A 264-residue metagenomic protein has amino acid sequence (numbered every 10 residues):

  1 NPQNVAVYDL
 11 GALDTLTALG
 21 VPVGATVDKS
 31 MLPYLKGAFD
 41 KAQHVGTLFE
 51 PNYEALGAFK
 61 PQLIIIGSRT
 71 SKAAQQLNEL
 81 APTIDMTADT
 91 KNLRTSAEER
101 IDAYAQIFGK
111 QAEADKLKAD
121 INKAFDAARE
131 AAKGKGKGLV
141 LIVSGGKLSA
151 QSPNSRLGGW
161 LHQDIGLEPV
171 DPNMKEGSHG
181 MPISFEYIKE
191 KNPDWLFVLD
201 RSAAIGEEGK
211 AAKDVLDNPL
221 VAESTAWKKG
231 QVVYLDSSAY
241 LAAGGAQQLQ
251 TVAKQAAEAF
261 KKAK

Functional and structural regions predicted by a protein language model:
N4-A58: A short, structured surface patch at a secondary-structure boundary
N4-L16, E113-E168: Basic- and aromatic-lined ligand-binding clefts that recognize polyanionic substrates
D9, S68, L199-A203: Short secondary-structure boundary segments
V45-N52, K175-S184: Short helix-initiation/N-cap motifs at beta->coil->alpha
K60-I66, P82, I188, N192-F197: Proline-aspartate-enriched helix->loop->beta-strand connector
Q76-G146, Q231, A239-K264: Extracytoplasmic substrate-binding proteins
G145, A150, S178-I205: Ligand-binding pocket segment of bilobal, Venus flytrap-like solute-binding proteins
D194-K264: Structured C-terminal subdomain patch of bacterial secreted/periplasmic proteins
